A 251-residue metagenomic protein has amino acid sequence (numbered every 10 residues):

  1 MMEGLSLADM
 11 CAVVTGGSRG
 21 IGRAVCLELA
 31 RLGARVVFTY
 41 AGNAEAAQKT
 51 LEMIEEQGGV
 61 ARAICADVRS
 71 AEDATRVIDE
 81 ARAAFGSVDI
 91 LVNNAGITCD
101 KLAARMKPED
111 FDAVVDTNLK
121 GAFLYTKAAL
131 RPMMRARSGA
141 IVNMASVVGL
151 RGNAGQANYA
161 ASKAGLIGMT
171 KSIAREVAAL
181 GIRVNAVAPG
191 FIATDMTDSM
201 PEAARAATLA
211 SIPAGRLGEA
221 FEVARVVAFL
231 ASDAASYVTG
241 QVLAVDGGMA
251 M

Functional and structural regions predicted by a protein language model:
C11, S18-G20: Conserved glycine-rich cofactor-binding loop
A34-K49: Conserved glycine-rich Rossmann-like NAD(P)H-binding loop of the short-chain dehydrogenase/reductase
L102-A103, K107-V115, T197, T208: Substrate-binding pocket helix/loop in short-chain dehydrogenase/reductase
T126, S162, T170: Active-site helix of classical SDR
R131, R175-A179, S236: Alpha-helical segment proximal to the catalytic Tyr-Lys
S146: Residue(s) in the substrate-gating loop at a strand-loop-helix junction that position the organic substrate next
P213-V223, A234: A conserved structural motif in NAD(P)-dependent oxidoreductases
